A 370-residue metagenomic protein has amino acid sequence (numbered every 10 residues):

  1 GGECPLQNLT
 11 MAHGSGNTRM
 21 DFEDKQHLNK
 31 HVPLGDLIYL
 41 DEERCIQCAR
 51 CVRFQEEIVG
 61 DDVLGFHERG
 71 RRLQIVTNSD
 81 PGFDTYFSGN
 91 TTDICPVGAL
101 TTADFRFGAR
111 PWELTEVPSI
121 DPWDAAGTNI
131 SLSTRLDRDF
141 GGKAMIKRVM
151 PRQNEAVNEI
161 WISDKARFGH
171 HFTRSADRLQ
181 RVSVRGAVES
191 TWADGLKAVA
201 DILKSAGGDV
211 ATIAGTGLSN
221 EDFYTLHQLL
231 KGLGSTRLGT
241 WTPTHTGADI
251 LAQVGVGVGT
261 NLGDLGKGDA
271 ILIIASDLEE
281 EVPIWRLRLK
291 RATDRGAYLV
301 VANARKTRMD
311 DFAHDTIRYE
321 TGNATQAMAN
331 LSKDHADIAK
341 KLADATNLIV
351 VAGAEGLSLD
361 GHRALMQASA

Functional and structural regions predicted by a protein language model:
G1-C4, T10, T307, L359: Serine-centered coil/turn micro-motif
E3-E43, R53, I58-D93, V97 (+1 more regions): Ferredoxin-type iron-sulfur electron-transfer modules in oxidoreductases and energy-metabolism complexes
D41-E43, Q47-C48, V52-V59, P81-D84 (+3 more regions): Catalytic alpha/large subunits of respiratory electron-transfer oxidoreductases, centered on bis-MGD molybdoenzymes
